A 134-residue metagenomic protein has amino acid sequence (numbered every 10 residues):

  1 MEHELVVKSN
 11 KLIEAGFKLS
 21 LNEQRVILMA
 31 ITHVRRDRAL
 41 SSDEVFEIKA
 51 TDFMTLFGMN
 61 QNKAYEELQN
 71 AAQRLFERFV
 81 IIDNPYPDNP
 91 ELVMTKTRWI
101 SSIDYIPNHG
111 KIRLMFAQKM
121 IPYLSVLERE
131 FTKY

Functional and structural regions predicted by a protein language model:
M1-Y134: Charged, alpha-helix-forming regions
